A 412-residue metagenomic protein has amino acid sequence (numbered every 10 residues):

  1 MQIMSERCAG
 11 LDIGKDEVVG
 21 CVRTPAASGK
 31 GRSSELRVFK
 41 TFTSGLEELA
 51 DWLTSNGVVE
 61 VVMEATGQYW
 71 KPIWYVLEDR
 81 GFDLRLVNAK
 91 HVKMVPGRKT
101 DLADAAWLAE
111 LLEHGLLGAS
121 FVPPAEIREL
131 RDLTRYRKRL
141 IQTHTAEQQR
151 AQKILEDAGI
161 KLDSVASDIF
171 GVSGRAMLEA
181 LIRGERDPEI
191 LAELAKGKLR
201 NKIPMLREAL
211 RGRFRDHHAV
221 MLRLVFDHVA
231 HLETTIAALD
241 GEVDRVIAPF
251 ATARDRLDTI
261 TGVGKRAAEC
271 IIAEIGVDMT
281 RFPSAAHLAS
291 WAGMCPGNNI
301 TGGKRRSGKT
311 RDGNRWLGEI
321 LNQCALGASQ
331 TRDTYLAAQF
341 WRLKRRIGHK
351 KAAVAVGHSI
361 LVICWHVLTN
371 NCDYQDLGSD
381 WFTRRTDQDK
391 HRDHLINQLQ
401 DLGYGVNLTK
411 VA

Functional and structural regions predicted by a protein language model:
M1-A412: A detector of single, family-specific signature residues that are central to catalytic or substrate-handling motifs
